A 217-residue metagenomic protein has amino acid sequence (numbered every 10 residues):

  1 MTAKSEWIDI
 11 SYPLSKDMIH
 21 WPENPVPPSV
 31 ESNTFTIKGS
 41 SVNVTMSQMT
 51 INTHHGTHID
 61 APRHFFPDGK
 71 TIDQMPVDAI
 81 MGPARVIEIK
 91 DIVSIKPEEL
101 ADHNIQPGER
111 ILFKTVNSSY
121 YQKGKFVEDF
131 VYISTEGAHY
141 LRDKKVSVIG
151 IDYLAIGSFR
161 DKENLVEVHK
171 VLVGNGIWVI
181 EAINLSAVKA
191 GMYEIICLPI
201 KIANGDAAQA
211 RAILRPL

Functional and structural regions predicted by a protein language model:
M1-L217: Active-/binding-site microenvironments in catalytic and ligand-binding cores
